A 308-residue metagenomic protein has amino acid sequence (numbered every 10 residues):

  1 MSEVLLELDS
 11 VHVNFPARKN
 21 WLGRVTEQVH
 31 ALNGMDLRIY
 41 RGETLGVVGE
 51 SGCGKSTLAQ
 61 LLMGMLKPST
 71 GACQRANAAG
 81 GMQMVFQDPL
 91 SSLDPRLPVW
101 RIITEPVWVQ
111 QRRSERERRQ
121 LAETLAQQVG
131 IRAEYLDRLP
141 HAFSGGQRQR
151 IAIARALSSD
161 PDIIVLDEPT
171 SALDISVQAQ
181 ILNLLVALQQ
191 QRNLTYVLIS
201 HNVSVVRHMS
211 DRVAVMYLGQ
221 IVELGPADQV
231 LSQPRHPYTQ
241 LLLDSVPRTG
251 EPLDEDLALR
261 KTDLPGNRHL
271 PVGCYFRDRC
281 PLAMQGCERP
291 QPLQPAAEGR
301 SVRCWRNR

Functional and structural regions predicted by a protein language model:
R18, L22, P226-R308: Charged, flexible cofactor/metal-binding loops and thiol motifs
M63: Helix-to-loop junction immediately C-terminal to a conserved catalytic motif
E117-E134, L243-D244: Conserved ABC ATPase "signature" region
L139-F143, Q147: Conserved ABC ATPase signature
D160: Conserved catalytic motifs of ABC-family nucleotide-binding domains
I163-V165, P169-L173, V177-E255: P-loop NTP-binding/switch modules centered on Walker-like glycine-rich loops
